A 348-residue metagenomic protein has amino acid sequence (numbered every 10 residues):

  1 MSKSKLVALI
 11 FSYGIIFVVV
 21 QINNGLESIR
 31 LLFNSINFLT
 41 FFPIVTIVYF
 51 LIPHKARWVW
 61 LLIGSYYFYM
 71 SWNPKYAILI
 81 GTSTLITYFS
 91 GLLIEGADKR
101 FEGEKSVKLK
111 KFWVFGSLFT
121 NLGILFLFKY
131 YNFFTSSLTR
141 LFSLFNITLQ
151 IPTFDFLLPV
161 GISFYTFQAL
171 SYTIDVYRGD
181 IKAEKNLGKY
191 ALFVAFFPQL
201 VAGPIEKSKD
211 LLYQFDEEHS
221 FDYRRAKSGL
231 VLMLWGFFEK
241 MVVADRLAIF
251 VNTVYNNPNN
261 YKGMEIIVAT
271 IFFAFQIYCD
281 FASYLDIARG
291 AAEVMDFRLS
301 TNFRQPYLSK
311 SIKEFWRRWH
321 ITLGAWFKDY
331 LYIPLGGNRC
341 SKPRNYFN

Functional and structural regions predicted by a protein language model:
S4-N348: Membrane-embedded transmembrane alpha-helical bundles that form the catalytic cores of multi-pass lipid-modifying
